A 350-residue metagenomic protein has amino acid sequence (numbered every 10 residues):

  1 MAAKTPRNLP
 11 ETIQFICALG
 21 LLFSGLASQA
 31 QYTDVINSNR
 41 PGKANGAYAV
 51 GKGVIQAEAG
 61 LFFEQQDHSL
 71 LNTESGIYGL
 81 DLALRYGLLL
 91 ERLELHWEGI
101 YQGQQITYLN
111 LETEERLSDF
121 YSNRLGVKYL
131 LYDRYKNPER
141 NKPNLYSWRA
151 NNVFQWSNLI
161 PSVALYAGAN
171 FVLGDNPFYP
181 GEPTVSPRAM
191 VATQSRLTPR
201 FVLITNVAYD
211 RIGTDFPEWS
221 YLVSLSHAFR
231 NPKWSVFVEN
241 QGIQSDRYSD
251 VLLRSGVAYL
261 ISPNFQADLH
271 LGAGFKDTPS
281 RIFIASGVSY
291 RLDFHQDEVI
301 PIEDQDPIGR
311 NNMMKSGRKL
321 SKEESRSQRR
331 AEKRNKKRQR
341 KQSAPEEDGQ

Functional and structural regions predicted by a protein language model:
M1-T12: N-terminal secretory signal peptides that target proteins for export/translocation
K4-T5, G20, Q29: Short stretches within intrinsically disordered, low-complexity N-terminal or propeptide regions
R7, C17, K52: Functionally engaged cysteine thiol sites
I13-G20: Sec-dependent signal peptide hydrophobic core
Q14, Q29-Q31: Glutamine-centric residue-chemistry signal
Q31-I212, F216-A258, S262-H270, F275-Q350: Transmembrane beta-barrel domains of Gram-negative outer membranes and organellar outer membranes
